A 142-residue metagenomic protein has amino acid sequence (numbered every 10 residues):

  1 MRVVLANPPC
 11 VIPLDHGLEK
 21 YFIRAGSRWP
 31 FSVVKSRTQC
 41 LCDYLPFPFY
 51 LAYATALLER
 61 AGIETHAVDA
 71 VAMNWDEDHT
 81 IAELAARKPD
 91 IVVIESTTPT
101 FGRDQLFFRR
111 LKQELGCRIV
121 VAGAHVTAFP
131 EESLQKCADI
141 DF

Functional and structural regions predicted by a protein language model:
M1-F142: A short, structured N-terminal alpha-helical element that caps or precedes a catalytic domain
